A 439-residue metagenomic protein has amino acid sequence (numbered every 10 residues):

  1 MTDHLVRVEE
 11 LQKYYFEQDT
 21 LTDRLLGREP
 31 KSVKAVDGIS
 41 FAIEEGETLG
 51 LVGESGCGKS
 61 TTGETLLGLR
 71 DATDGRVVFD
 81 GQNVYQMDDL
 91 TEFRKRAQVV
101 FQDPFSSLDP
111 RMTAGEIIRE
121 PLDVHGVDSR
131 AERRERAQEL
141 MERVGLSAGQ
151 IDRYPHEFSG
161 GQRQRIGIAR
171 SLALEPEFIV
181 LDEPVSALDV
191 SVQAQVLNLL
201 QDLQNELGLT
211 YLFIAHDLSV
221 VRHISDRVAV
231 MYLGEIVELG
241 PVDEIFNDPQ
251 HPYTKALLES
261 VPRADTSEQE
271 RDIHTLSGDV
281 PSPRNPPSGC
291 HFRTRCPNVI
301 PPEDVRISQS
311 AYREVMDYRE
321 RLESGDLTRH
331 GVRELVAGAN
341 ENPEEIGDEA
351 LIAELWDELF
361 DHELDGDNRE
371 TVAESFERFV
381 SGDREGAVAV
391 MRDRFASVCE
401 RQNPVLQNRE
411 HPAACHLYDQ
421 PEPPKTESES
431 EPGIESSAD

Functional and structural regions predicted by a protein language model:
E17-D23, V242-A414, P421-P424, E429-I434: Charged, flexible cofactor/metal-binding loops and thiol motifs
G75-Y85: Conserved ABC transporter NBD signature motif
V84-Q98, V124, I245-P249, P281-P287: ABC ATPase NBD coupling module
E132-G149, L258-E259: Conserved ABC ATPase "signature" region
A173-E177: A short, proline-enriched helix->beta-strand linker immediately N-terminal to the Walker B motif in ABC-type P-loop
V192-R271: P-loop NTP-binding/switch modules centered on Walker-like glycine-rich loops
